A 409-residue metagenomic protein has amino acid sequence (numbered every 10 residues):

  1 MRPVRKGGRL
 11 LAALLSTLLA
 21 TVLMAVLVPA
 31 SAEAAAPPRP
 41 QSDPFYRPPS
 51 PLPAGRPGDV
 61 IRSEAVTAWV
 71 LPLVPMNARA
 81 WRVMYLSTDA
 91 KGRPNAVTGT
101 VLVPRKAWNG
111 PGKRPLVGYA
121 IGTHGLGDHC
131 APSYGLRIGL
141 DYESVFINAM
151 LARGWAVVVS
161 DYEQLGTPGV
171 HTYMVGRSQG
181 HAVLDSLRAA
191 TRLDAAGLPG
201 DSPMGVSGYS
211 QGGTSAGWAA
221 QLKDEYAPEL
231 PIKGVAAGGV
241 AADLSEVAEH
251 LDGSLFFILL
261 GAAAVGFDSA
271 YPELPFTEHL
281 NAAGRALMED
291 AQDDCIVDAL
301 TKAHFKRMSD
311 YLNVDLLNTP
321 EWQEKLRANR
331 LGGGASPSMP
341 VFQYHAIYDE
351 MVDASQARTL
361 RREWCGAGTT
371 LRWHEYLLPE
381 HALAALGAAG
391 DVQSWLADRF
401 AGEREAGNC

Functional and structural regions predicted by a protein language model:
A32-W108: Catalytic-loop region of hydrolases
S42-D43, S50, G238-G334: Accessory cap/linker subdomain of secreted extracellular hydrolases
D89-T98, L102-A152: Short, surface-exposed "cap/lid" segments of acyl-processing enzymes
G99, A219, M339-V341, D353-E363: Short alpha-helix in the alpha/beta-hydrolase fold that links the catalytic acid
Y173-A195: Alpha/beta-hydrolase active-site loop
R188-I258: Primarily recognizes the serine-hydrolase "nucleophile elbow" in alpha/beta-hydrolase and SGNH/GDSL folds
V314, N318-K325, N329, Y348-C409: C-terminal catalytic histidine-bearing segment of alpha/beta-hydrolase fold enzymes
P337, F342-D349: Short beta-strand/loop motif that positions the catalytic acidic residue of the alpha/beta-hydrolase fold
